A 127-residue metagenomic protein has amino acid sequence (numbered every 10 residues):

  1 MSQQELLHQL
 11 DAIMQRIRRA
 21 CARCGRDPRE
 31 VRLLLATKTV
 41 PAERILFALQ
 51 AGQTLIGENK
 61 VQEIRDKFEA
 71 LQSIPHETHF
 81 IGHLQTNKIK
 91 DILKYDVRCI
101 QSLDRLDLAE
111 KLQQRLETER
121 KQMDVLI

Functional and structural regions predicted by a protein language model:
M1-L126: Conserved alpha/beta-domain cores
